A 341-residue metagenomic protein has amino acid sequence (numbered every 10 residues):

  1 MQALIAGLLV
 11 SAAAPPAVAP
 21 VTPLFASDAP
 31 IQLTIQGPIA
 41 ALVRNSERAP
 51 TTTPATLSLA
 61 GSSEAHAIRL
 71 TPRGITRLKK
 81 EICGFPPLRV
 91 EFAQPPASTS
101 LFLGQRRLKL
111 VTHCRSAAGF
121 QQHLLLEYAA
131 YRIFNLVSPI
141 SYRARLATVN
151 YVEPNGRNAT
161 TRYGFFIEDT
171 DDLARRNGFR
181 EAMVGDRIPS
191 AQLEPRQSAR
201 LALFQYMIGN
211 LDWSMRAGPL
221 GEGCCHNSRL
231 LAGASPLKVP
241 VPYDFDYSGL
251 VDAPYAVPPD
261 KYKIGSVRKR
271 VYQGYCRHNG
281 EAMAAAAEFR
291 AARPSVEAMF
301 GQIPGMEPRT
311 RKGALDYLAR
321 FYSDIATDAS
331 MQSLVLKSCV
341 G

Functional and structural regions predicted by a protein language model:
Q2-P15: Hydrophobic h-region of N-terminal signal peptides that target proteins for export in Gram-negative bacteria
P15-G341: Phosphate/dinucleotide-binding and metal-coordinating scaffold of catalytic cores in nucleotide-dependent enzymes
